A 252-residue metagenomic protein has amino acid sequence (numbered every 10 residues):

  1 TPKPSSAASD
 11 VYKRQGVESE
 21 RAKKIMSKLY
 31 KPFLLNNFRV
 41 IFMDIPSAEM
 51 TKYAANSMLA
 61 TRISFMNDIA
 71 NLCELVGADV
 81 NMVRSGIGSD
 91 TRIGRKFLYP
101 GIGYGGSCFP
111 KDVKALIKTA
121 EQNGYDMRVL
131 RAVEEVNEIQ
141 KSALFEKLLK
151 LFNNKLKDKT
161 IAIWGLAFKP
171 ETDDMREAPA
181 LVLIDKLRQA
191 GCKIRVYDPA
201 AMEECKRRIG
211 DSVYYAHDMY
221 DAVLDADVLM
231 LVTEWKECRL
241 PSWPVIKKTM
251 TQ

Functional and structural regions predicted by a protein language model:
T1-A8, Y12: Single conserved hydrophobic/aromatic residue that forms the stacking wall/gate of nucleotide- or nucleobase-binding
P4, D221-A222, I246: Structural alpha-helical scaffold elements that stabilize or flank donor/cofactor-binding regions in carbohydrate
D10-R95, T119-N123: Internal alpha-helical scaffold of NAD(P)-dependent oxidoreductase catalytic cores
E74-R195, P199-M202: NAD(P)-dependent Rossmann-like dehydrogenase/reductase catalytic/cofactor-binding core
T172-A178, T233-V245: Glycine/threonine-rich flexible loop motifs
Y214-D218: Short acidic-hydrophobic, aromatic-tinged amphipathic segments that line or gate anion-handling sites
D225-A226: An anion/phosphate-binding loop that grips the pyrophosphate of nucleotide cofactors and donors
V245-Q252: ADP-ribose/adenylate-binding Rossmann-like module
